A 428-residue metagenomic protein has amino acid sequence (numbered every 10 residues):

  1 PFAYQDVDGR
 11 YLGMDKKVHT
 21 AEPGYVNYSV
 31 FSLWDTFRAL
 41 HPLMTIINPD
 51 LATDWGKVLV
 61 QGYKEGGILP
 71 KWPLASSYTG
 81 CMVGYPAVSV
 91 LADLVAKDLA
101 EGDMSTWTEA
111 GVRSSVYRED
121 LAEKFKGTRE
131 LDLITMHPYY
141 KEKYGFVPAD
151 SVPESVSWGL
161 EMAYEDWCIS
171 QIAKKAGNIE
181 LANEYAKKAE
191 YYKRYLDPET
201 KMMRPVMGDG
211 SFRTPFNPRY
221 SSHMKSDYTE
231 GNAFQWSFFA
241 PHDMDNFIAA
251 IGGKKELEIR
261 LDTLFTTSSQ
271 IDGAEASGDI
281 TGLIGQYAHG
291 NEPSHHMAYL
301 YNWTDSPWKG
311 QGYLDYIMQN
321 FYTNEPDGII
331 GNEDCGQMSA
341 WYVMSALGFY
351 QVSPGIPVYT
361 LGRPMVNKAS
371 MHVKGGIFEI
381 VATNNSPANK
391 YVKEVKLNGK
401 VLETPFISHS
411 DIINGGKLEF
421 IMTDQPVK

Functional and structural regions predicted by a protein language model:
P1-D6, I46-L59, G84-E119, K193: Carboxylate/His-rich catalytic cores and anion/metal-binding grooves
P1-F2, G62-G66, L196-E199, S268: A short secondary-structure junction motif
P1-Y28, N48: Function-dense linear segments that define catalytic or interfacial modules in macromolecule-processing proteins
A3-R10, P42-T45, T53-G56, P70-K71 (+4 more regions): Short, solvent-exposed loop/turn and secondary-structure capping segments
H19-V30, L69-A87: Aromatic/His-enriched, Gly/Pro-containing loop or helix-boundary segments that lie immediately adjacent to catalytic
P23-R38, V88, D98-E190, R194-M365 (+2 more regions): Active-site core of glycosidic bond-cleaving carbohydrate-active enzymes
V26-V30, T36-P42, I46-W72, S170 (+2 more regions): A conserved hydrophobic secondary-structure block that centers on an alpha-helix together with its immediately flanking
T323, S353, T360-K428: Beta-rich accessory regions
